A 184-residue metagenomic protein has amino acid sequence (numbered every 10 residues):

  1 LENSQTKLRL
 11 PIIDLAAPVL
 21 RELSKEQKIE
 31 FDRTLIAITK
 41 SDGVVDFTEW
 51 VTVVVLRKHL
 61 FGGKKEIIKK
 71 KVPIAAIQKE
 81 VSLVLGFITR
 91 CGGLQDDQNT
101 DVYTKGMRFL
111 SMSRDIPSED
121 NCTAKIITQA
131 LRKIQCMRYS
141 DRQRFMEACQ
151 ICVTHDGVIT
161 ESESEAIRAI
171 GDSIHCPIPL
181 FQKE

Functional and structural regions predicted by a protein language model:
L1-K40, F47-E184: Small-residue-enriched hydrophobic alpha-helices in membranes
